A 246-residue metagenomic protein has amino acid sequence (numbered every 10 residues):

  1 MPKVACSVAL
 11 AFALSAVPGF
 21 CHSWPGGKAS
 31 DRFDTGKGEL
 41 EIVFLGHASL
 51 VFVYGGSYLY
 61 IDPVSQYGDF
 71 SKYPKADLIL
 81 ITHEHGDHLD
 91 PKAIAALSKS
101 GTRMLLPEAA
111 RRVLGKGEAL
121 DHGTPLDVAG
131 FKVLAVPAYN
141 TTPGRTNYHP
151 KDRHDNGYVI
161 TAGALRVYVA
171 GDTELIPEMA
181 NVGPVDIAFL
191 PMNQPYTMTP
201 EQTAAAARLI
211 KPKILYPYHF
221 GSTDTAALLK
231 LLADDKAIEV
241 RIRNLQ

Functional and structural regions predicted by a protein language model:
M1-A5: Positively charged n-region of N-terminal signal peptides that target proteins for export
S7-G19: Bacterial N-terminal signal peptides
H22-P74, G117-G183, R243-Q246: Core dinuclear metal-dependent hydrolase active-site scaffold
F52, H83, D90, V133 (+3 more regions): Divalent metal-coordination and catalytic microenvironments
S65-R112, G183-F189: Active-site metal-binding motif and surrounding structural segment of the metallo-beta-lactamase
Y67-D69, H85-L89, R111-L114, T124-D127 (+4 more regions): Active-site environment of divalent metal-dependent phosphoester hydrolases
E118-K132, D152, A204, R208-Q246: Binuclear metal-ion centers of metallo-dependent hydrolases, dominated by the metallo-beta-lactamase
V159-I210, P217-T223: Metallo-beta-lactamase
